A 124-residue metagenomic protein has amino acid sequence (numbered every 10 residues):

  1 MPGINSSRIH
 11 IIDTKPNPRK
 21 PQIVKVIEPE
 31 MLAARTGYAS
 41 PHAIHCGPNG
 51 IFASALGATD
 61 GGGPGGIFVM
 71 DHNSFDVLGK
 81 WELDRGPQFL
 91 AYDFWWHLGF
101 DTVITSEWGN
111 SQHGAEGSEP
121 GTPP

Functional and structural regions predicted by a protein language model:
M1-P124: Feature marking well-ordered beta-strand scaffolds used for ligand recognition
